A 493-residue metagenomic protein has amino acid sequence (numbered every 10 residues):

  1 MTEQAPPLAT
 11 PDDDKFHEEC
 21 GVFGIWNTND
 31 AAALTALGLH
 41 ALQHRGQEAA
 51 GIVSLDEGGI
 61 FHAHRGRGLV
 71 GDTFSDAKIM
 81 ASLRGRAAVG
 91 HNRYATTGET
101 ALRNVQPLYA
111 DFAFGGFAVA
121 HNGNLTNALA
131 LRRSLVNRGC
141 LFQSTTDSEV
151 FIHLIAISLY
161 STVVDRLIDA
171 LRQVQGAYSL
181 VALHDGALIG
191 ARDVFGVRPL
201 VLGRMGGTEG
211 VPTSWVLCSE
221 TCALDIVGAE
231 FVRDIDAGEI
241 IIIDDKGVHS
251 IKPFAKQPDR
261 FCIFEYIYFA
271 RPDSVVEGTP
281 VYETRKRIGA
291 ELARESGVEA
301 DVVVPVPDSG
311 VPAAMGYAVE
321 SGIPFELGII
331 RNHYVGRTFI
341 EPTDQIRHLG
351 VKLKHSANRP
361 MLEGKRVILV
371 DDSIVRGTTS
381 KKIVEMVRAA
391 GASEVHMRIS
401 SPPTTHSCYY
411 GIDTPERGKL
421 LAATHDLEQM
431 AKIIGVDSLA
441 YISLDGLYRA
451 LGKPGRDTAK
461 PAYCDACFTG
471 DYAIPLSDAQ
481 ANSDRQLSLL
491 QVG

Functional and structural regions predicted by a protein language model:
M1-A237, I242-A300, V306, E394 (+1 more regions): Conserved short alpha-helical segments that host acidic/polar catalytic motifs at enzyme active sites
D30-A32, T96-T97, N127, V197-R198 (+7 more regions): Flexible loop/turn segments at secondary-structure boundaries
F74, S144, E149, F325-G336 (+1 more regions): A conserved beta-strand->alpha-helix junction
A120, L183, A191-R192, G203 (+12 more regions): Generic beta-strand/beta-sheet core signal
V150-T162, P307, V319-R337: Amphipathic alpha-helical
D169, C222-A223, V227-F231, G238 (+5 more regions): Phosphate/diphosphate-binding loops
L171, G186, T213, G228-D234 (+2 more regions): PRPP-dependent phosphoribosyltransferase catalytic core
G322-V367, T378, T405-D413: Short, glycine/charge-rich flexible loops or terminal/linker lids adjacent to PRPP-binding catalytic cores
